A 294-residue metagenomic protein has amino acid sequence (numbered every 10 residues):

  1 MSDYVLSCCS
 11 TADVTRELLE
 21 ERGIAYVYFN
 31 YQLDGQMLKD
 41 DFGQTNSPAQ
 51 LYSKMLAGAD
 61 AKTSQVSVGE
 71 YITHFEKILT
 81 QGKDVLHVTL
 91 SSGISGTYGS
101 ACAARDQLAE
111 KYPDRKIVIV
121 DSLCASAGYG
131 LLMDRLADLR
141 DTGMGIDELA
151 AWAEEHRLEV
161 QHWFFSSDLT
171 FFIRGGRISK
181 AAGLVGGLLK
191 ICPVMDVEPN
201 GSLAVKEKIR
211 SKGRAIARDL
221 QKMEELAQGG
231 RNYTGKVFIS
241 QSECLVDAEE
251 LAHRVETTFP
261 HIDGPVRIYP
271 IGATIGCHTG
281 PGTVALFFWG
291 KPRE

Functional and structural regions predicted by a protein language model:
D3, T11-Y31, T97, A101-D106 (+3 more regions): Mixed-charge interfacial surface used for oligomerization/domain docking and macromolecular partner engagement
D3-V5, L79: A general secondary-structure boundary signal
V5-E70: N-terminal glycine-rich anion-binding loop in soluble enzyme alpha/beta folds
L6-S7, K62, H87, I119 (+1 more regions): Short catalytic-loop micro-motif centered on adjacent basic/acidic residues
T45-Y52, F75, T80, Q107: A short glycine/small-residue-enriched secondary-structure motif
L56-S92, G99, A103, A150: Glycine-rich phosphate- or other oxyanion-binding loops that anchor nucleotides, phosphorylated ligands
T89-S91, V120-L123: Short beta-strand->loop
